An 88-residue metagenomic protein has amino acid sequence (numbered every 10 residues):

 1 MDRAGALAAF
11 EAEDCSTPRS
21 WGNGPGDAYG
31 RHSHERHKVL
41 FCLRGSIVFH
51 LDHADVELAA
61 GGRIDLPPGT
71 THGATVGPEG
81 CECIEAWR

Functional and structural regions predicted by a protein language model:
L7, A28-H34, H50-L51, T75-V76: Short histidine-centered beta-strand/loop micro-motifs that create catalytic or ligand/metal-coordination sites
C15, P25-G26, R44-I47: Short, charged/polar surface micro-motifs in flexible loops or helix N-caps
T17-H34, P68: Conserved short histidine dyad/triad with adjacent acidic residue
P25, E35, A54, T70-T71 (+1 more regions): A generic "binding-loop/recognition-motif" signal
S33-F49: Short, conserved beta-strand element in jelly-roll/cupin
H53-P68: Short acidic-glycine-tyrosine-enriched beta hairpin
P68-R88: Ligand-binding loop in jelly-roll beta-barrel domains
